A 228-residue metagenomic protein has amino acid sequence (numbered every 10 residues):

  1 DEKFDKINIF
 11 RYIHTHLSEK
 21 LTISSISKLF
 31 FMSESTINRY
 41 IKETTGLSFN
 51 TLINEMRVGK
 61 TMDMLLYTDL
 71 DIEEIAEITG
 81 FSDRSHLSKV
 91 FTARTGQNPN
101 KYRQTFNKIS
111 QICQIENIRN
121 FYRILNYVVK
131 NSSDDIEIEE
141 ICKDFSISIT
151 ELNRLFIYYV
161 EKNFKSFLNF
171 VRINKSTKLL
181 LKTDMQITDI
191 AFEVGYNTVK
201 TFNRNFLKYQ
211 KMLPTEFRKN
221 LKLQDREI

Functional and structural regions predicted by a protein language model:
D1, I7-R11, E73, I124-N126: Amphipathic alpha-helical segments enriched in hydrophobic/aromatic residues interleaved with Lys/Arg
E2, K6, T15, F30 (+5 more regions): Residue-level marker of regulatory loop/turn positions in helix-turn-helix DNA-binding domains and in histidine
K3, K20, F81, Q114-I118 (+1 more regions): Short, solvent-exposed loop/helix junctions and linker helices that flank or host conserved functional motifs
T15-E19, Y67, K130-D134, K182: Short helix-capping/hinge SLiMs at alpha-helix to coil transitions
K20-L52, I78-I109, E139-L168, E193-L213: Basic/polar phosphate-binding segments, predominantly the helix-turn-helix DNA-binding elements of transcriptional
L21-T22, D71-I72, D134-E137, Q186-I187: Short, charged amphipathic recognition helices of the HTH superfamily and cognate SANT/SANTA-like modules
E43-I78, F106-N126, Y158-V194, N220-I228: Terminal helix-turn-helix DNA-binding modules in bacterial transcription factors
I115-R119, R123, Y127-V129, E139 (+2 more regions): Extended, amphipathic alpha-helical scaffolds
